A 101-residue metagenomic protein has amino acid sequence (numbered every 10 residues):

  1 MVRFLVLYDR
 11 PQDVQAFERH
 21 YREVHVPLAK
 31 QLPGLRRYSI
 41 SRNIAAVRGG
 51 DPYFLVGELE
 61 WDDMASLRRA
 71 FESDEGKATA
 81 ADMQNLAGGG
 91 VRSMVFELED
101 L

Functional and structural regions predicted by a protein language model:
M1-L101: Macromolecular interaction modules
